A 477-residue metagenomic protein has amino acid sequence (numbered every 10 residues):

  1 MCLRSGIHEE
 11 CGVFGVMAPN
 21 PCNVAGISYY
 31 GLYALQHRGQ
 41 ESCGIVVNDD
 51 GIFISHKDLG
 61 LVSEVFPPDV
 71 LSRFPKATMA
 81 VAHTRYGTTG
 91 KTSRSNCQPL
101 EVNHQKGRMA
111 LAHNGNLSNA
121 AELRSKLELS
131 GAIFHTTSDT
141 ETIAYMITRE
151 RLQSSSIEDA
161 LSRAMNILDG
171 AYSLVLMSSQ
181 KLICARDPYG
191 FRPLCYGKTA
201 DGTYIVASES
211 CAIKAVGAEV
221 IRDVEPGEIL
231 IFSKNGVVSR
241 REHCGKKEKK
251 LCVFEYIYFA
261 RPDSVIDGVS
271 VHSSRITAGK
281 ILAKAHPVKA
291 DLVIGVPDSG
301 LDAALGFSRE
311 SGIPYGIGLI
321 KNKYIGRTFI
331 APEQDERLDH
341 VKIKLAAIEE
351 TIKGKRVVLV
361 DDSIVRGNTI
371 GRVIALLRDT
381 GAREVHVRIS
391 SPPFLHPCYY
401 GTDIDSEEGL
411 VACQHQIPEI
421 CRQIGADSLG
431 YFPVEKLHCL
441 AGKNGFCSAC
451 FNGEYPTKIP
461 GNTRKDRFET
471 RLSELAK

Functional and structural regions predicted by a protein language model:
M1-P226, I231-A290, V296, E384: Conserved short alpha-helical segments that host acidic/polar catalytic motifs at enzyme active sites
A82, A112, M177, A185-R186 (+12 more regions): Generic beta-strand/beta-sheet core signal
T88-T89, N119, I183, F191-R192 (+7 more regions): Flexible loop/turn segments at secondary-structure boundaries
A132, Q153-S154, P287-D291, R309-G316 (+2 more regions): Secondary-structure transition/capping motifs at alpha-helix termini and the adjoining loop/turn into the next element
T136, E141-Y145, Y315-G326, Q423-A441: A conserved beta-strand->alpha-helix junction
R163, C211-A212, E219, V224-E228 (+5 more regions): Phosphate/diphosphate-binding loops
M165, Q180, G217-D223, I330 (+1 more regions): PRPP-dependent phosphoribosyltransferase catalytic core
G312-V357, N368, L395-G401: Short, glycine/charge-rich flexible loops or terminal/linker lids adjacent to PRPP-binding catalytic cores
